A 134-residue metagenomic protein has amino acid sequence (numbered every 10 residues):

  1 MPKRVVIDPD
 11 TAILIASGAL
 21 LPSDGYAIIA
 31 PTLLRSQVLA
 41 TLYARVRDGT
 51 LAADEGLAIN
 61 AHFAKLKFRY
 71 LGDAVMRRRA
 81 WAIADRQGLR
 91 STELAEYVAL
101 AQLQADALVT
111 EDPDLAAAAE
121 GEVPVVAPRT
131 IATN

Functional and structural regions predicted by a protein language model:
M1-L34, R45, G49-L57: Short, well-structured N-terminal submotif of metal-dependent ribonuclease cores
P2, P31, R35, V98-N134: Acidic, PIN/NYN-like endoribonuclease modules and their adjacent C-terminal/linker elements
P9-T11, V38, A95, P113: Generic detector of well-ordered alpha-helical packing
L14-I15, Q37, R79, A117-A118: Phosphate- and divalent-cation-binding pockets in alpha/beta enzyme and binding domains that engage nucleotide-derived
Q37-L42, H62, R79-I83: A general alpha-helix detector
R69-A107, E111: Active-site neighborhoods of divalent-metal-dependent phosphate/nucleic-acid chemistry enzymes
